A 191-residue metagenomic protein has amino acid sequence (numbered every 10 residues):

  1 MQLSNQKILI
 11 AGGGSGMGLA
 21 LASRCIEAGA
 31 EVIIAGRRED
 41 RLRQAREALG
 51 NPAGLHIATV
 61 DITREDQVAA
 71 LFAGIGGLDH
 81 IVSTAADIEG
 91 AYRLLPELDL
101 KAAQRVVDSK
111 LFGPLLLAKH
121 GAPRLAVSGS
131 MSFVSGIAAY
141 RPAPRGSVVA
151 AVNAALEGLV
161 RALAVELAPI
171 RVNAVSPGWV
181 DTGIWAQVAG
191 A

Functional and structural regions predicted by a protein language model:
G14-G16: Conserved glycine-rich cofactor-binding loop
A30-Q44: Conserved glycine-rich Rossmann-like NAD(P)H-binding loop of the short-chain dehydrogenase/reductase
L49-D66: Rossmann-fold cofactor-recognition segment
T63-G76: Conserved Rossmann-fold cofactor-binding substructure of NAD(P)-dependent oxidoreductases
V82, S132-V134, V172-V175, W185: Hydrophobic structural elements of the Rossmann-like NAD(P)H-binding subdomain that define the short-chain
T84-Y92: Conserved NAD(P)H cofactor-binding loop of Rossmann-fold oxidoreductase domains
D87, E97-L100, Q104-V107, L111 (+4 more regions): Catalytic loop of short-chain dehydrogenase/reductase
V180-A191: A glycine/serine/threonine-rich, flexible loop-to-helix segment that serves as the NAD(P) cofactor-binding "lid"
